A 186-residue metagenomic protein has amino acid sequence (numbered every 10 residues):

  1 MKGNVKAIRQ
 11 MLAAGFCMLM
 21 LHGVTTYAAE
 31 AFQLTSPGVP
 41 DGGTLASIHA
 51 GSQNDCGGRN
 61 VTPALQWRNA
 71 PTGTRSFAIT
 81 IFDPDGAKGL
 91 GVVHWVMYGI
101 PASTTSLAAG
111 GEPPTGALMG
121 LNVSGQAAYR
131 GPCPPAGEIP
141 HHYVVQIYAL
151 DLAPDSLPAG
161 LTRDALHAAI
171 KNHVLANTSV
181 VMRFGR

Functional and structural regions predicted by a protein language model:
K2-A13: Bacterial N-terminal signal peptides that target proteins for export
M11-G23: Bacterial N-terminal signal peptides
Y27-R186: N-terminus-centered regions that define maturation/targeting leaders and the start of the first functional domain
